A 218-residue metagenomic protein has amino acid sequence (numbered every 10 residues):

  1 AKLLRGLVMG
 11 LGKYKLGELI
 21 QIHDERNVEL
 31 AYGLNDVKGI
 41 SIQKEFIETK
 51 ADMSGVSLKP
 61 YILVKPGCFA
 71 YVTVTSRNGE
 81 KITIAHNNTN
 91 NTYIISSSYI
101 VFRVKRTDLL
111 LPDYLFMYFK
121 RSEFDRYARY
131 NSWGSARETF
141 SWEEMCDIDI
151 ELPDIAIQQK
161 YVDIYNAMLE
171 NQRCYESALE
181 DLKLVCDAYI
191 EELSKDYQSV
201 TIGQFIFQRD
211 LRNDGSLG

Functional and structural regions predicted by a protein language model:
A1-N27, D149-N213: Non-catalytic DNA-recognition/assembly elements of restriction-modification systems
M9-D52, S57-P60, T73-V74, E80 (+1 more regions): Low-complexity, Lys/Gly-biased intrinsically disordered segments
L58, V64-P66, E144: Short, well-ordered loop/turn elements at secondary-structure boundaries
P66, A70-K120: A short beta-sheet element
T92-S98, W133-Q159: A short glycine-rich beta-alpha junction/loop motif
F124: Internal, well-ordered alpha/beta segment that forms a basic, Gly-enriched binding/recognition surface
